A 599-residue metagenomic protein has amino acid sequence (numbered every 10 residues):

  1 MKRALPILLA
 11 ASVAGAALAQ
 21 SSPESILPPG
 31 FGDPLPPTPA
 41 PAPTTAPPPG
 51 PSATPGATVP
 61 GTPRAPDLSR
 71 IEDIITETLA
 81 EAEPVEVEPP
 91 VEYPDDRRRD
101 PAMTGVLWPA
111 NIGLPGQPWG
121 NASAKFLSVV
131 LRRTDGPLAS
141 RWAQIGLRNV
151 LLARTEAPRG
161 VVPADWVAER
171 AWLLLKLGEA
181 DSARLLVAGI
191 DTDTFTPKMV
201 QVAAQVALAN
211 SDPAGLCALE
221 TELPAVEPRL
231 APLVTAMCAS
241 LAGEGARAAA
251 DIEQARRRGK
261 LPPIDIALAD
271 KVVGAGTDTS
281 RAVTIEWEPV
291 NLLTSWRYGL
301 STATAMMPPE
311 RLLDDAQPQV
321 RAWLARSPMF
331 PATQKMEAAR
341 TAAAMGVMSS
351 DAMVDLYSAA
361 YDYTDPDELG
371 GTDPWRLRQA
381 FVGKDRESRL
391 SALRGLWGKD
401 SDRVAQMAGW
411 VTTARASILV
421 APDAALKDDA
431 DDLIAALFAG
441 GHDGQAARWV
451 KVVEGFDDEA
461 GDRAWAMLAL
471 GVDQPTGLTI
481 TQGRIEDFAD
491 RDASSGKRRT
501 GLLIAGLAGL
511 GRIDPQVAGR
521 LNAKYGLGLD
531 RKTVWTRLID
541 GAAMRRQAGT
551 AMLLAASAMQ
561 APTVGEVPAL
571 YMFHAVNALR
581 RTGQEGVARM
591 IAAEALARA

Functional and structural regions predicted by a protein language model:
Q20-D73: N-terminal propeptides/low-complexity segments immediately following signal peptides in secreted or periplasmic proteins
D96-R98, A110-N121, D135-G136, L151-G160 (+19 more regions): Solenoid-like repeat scaffolds
G160-V167, T192-Q201, V226-V234, L261-A267 (+10 more regions): Generic helix N-cap/helix-start motif at coil->alpha-helix transitions
L173, V202-A207, C238-A239, A435-A436 (+1 more regions): Residue-level signature for tetratricopeptide repeat
L177, N210-S211, A242-G243, G440 (+1 more regions): Structural motif corresponding to the intra-repeat A-B loop/turn of tetratricopeptide repeats
A180-A183, P213-L219, G245-D251, Q445-W449 (+1 more regions): Solenoid-repeat scaffolds in large eukaryotic assemblies
G215-P308, D462-A469, I480-Q482: Extended amphipathic alpha-helical segments with heptad-repeat/coiled-coil character used for oligomerization, fusion
W296-V472, G477: Extended alpha-helical solenoid scaffold regions that build the rod-like backbones of large eukaryotic assemblies
